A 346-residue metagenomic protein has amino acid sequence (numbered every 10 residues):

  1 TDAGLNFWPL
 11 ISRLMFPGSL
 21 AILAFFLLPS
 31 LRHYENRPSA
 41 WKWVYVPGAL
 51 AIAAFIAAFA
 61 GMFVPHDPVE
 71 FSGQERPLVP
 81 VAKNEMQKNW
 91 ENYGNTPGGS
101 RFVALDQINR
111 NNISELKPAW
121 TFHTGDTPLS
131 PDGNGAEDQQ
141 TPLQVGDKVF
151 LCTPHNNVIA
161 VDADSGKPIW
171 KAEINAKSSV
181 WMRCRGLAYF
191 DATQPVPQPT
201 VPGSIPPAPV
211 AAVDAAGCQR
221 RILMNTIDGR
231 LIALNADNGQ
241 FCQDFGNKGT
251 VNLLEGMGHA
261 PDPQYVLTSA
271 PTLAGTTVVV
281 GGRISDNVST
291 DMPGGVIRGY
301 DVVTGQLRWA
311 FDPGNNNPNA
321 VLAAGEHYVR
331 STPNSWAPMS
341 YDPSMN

Functional and structural regions predicted by a protein language model:
D2-Y34: Membrane-embedded alpha-helical segments of integral membrane proteins
R37-V44, F55, Q74-E85: Extracellular/periplasmic ectodomains of large secreted or surface enzymes and adhesion receptors
S39-H66: Internal/C-terminal transmembrane anchor helices
S72-G133, K167-A176, Q198-P206, A211 (+3 more regions): Aromatic (tryptophan-biased) beta-strands that constitute blades/sheets of beta-rich domains
W90-G94, N134-N157, W181-R230, P263-T290 (+2 more regions): Repeat-blade elements of multi-bladed beta-propeller folds
D106, I159, I232, R298-Y300: Conserved hydrophobic/aromatic positions in well-ordered beta-strands
R110-I113, A163, A236, V302 (+1 more regions): Inter-blade boundary loops/turns of WD-repeat beta-propellers
L234-G239, P293-L307, D312: Beta-propeller blade signature
